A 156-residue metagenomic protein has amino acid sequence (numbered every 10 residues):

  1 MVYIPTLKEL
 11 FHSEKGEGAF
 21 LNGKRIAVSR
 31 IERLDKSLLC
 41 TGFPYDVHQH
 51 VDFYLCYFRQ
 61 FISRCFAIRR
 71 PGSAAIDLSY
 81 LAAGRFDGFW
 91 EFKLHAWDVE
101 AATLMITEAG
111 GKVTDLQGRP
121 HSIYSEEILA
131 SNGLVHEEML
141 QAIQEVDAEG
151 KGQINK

Functional and structural regions predicted by a protein language model:
M1-L78, E126-K156: Acidic beta-strand-loop-alpha-helix segment within the catalytic core of divalent metal-dependent phosphate-processing
F43, F92-L94, Q117-R119: Short secondary-structure boundary segments
F66, F92-W97: Glycine-rich "substrate-gating" loop/helix at the edge of Rossmann-like oxidoreductase active sites
A74-A75, H95-V99, P120-S125: Small/polar glycine-rich anion-binding or flexible loop at a beta-alpha turn
S79-A82, T103-E108: Hydrophobic residues within well-ordered alpha-helices
A83-G88, G111-K112: Alpha-to-beta junction loops
G88, A96, A101, T107: CN hydrolase (nitrilase-like) catalytic-core segments centered on the catalytic cysteine and neighboring Lys/Glu
G110-E126, N132: Acidic, metal-binding active-site segment of PIN/NYN-like and related structure-specific nucleases
